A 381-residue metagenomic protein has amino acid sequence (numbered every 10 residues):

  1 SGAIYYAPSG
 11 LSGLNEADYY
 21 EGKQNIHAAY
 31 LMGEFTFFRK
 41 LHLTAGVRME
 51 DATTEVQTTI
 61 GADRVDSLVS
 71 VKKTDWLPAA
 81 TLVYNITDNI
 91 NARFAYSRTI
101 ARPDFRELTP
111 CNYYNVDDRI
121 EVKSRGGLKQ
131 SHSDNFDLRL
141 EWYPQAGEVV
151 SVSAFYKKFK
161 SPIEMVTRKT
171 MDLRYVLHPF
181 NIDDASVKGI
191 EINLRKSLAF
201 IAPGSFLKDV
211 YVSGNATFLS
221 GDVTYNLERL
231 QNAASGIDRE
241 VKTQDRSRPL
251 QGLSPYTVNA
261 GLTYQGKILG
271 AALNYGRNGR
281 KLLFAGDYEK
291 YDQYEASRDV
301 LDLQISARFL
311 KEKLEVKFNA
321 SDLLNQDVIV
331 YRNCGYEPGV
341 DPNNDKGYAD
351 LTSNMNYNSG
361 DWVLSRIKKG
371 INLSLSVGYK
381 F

Functional and structural regions predicted by a protein language model:
D18-N25, I100-F159, T170-L198, L250-Y256 (+1 more regions): Outer-membrane beta-barrel signature, preferentially recognizing the C-terminal barrel domain of Gram-negative
Q24-N85, L207, N274-N278: Surface-exposed extracellular loop regions of Gram-negative outer-membrane beta-barrel proteins
F35-F37, L41, L82-N85, R98 (+6 more regions): Residue-level signature of outer-membrane beta-barrel architecture
F38-K40, N89, A146-G147, A199-V210 (+3 more regions): Short loop/turn motifs that connect adjacent beta-strands in outer-membrane beta-barrel proteins
L43-V47, P78, A92-F94, V150-V152 (+7 more regions): Transmembrane beta-strands of outer-membrane beta-barrel proteins
E55-D63, F105-C111, D118-I120, P162-K169 (+4 more regions): Outer-membrane beta-barrel translocator domains and adjoining extracellular loop/strand segments of Gram-negative
F155-K158, V176-A285, G378-K380: Gram-negative outer-membrane beta-barrel transporters
V210, R277-F284, A307-F381: C-terminal beta-signal and adjacent terminal beta-strands/loops of Gram-negative outer-membrane beta-barrel proteins
